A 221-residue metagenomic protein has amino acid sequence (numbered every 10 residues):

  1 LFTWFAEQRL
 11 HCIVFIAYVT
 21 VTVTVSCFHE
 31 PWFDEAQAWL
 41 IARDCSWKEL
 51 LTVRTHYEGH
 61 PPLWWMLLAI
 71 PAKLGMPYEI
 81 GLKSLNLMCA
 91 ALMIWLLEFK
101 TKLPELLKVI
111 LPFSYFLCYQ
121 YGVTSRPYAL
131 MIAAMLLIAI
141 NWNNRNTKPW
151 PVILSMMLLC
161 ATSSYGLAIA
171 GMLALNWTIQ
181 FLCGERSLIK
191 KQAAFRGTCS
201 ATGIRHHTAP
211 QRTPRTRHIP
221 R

Functional and structural regions predicted by a protein language model:
E7-E35, S200-R217: Transmembrane signal-anchor helices characteristic of membrane glycosylation enzymes that use polyprenol
T20, L117-Y121, L136-L137, P149-L173: Membrane-interface alpha helices of multi-pass inner-membrane proteins
L40-A42, L50, R54-I80, S84 (+1 more regions): Short hydrophobic/aromatic helix or loop-helix immediately within or flanking a transmembrane segment in polytopic
S84-V109: Transmembrane-helix motifs of polytopic, lipid-linked glycan transferases
L106-C118, I132: Transmembrane and membrane-interface helices of multi-pass, inner-membrane envelope-modifying transferases
Q120-Y128: Short acidic/glycine- and proline-prone juxtamembrane loop motifs at membrane-interface regions of multi-pass membrane
M135-P151, Q180-E185: Membrane-interface transmembrane helices that cradle and orient dolichyl/undecaprenyl
L167-A170, S187-R221: Transmembrane catalytic cores of multi-pass membrane glycosyltransferases and polysaccharide-assembly enzymes
